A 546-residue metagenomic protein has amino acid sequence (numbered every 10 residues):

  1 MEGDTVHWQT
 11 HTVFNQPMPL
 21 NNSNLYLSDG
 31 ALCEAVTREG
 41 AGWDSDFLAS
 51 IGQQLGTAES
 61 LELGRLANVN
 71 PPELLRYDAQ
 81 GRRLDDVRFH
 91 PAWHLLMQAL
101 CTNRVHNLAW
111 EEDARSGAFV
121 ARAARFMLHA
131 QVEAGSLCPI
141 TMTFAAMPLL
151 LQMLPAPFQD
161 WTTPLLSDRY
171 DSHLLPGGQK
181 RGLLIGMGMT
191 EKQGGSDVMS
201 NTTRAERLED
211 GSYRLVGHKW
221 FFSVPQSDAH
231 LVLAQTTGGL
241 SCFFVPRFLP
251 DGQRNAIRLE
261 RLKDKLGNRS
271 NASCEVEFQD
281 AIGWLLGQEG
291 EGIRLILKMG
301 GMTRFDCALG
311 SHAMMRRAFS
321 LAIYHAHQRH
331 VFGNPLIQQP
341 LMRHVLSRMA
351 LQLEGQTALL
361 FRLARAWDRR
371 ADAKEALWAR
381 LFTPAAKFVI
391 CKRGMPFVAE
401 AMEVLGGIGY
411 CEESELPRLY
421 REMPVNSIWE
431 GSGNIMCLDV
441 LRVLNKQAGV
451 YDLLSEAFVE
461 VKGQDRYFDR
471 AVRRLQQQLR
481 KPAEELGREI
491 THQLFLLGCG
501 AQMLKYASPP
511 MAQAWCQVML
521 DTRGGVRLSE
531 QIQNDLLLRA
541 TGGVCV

Functional and structural regions predicted by a protein language model:
M1-R115, A134, C545-V546: Extended, charge-enriched "interface" segments that sit outside catalytic cores
E2-G3, Q9, L27, T37-S50 (+3 more regions): Alpha-helix capping/hinge segments and adjacent helical runs
D85-P176, F222-P225, W429: Internal helix-loop-helix
S212, V216-A256: A short core secondary-structure module
D251-Q253, E275-T303, S320-I337, A471-E484: A glycine-rich, basic-preceded beta-loop-alpha segment at the flavin cofactor/substrate interface of flavin-utilizing
Q253-Q279: Flexible, small-/acidic-enriched active-site or ligand-binding loops
E354-K387, E403, Q476-G487, T491: C-terminal helix-coil-helix/basic helical segment that borders enzyme active sites and/or dimer interfaces and provides
E460-V546: C-terminal amphipathic alpha-helical interaction region
